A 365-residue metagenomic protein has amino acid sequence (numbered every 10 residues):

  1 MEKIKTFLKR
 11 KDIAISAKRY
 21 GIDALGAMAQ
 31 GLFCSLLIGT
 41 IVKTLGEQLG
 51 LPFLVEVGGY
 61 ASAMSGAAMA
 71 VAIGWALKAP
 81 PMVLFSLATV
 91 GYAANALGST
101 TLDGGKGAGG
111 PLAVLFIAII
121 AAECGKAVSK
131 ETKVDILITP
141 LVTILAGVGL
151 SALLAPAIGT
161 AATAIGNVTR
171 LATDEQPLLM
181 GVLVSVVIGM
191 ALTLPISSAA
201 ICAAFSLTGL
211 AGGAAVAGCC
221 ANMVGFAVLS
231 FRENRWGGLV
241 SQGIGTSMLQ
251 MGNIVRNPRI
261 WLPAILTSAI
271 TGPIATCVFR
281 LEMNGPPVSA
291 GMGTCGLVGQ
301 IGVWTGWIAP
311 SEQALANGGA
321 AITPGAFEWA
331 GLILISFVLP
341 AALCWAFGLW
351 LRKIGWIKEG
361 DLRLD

Functional and structural regions predicted by a protein language model:
E2-D365: Pore-lining transmembrane helices
